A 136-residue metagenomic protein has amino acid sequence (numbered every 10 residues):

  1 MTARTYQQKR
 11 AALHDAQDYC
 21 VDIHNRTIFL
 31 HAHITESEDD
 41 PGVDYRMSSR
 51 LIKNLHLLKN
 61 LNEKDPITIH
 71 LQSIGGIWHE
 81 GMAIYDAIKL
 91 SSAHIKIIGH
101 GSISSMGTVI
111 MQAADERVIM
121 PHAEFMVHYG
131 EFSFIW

Functional and structural regions predicted by a protein language model:
M1-W136: Terminal-region recognition feature
